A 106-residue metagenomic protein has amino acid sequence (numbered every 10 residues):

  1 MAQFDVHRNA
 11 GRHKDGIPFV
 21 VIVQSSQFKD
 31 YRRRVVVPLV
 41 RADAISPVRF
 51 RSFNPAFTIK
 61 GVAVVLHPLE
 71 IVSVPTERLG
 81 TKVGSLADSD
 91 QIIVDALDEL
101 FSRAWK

Functional and structural regions predicted by a protein language model:
M1-H7, A42, K82-S85, L100: Short N-terminal helix-initiation segments at or just after the protein's N-terminus
Q3-V6, A10, K14-A56: Compact nucleic-acid interaction/catalytic patches
F57-K106: C-terminal terminal-subdomain/extension
